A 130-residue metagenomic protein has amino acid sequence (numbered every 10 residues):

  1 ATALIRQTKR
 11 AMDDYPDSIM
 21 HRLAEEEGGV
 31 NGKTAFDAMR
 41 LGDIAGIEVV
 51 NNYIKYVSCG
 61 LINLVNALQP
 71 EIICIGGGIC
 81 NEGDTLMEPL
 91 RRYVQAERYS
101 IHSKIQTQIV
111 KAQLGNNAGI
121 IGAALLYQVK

Functional and structural regions predicted by a protein language model:
A1-K130: ATP-binding/phosphotransfer module of carbohydrate and carboxylate kinases, centering on a glycine-rich
